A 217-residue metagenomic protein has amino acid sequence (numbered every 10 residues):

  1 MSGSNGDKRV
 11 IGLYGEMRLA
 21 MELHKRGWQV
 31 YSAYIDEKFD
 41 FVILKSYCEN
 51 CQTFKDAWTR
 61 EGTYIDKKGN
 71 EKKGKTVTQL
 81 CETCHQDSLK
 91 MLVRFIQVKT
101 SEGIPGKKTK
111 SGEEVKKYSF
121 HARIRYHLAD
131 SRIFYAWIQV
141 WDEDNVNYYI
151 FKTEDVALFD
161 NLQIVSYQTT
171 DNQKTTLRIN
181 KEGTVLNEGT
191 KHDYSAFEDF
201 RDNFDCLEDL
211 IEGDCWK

Functional and structural regions predicted by a protein language model:
M1-E37, I43-K217: Mixed-charge (Asp/Glu-Lys/Arg
